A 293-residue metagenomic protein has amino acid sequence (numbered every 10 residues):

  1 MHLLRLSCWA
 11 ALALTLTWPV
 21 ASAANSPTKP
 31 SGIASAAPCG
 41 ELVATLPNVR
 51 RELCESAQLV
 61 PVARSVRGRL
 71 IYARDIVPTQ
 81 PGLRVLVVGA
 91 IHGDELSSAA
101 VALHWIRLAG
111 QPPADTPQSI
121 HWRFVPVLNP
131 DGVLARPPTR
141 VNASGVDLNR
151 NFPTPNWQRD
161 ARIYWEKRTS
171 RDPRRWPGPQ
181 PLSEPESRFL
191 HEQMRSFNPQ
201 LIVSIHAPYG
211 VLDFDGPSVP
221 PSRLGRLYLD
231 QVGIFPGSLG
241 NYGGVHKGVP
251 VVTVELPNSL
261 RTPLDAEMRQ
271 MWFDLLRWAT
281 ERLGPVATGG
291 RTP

Functional and structural regions predicted by a protein language model:
M1-R5: Positively charged n-region of N-terminal signal peptides that target proteins for export
S7-T17: Bacterial N-terminal signal peptides
S22-I71: Short glycine- and acidic-rich boundary segments immediately preceding or forming the N-terminal edge of structured
L59, A73, F124, I202 (+1 more regions): Conserved beta-strand scaffold positions in the cores of enzyme catalytic domains, especially in NTP/NDP-utilizing
A73-P81: Short beta-strand-to-loop junctions in surface cap/lid or active-site-entrance loops
G82-L86, L96-Q231: Active-site/substrate-binding loop(s) of hydrolase catalytic cores
V211-G216, P221-G225, G237-P293: Active-site-adjacent mobile loop/cap segments within catalytic or ligand-binding domains
